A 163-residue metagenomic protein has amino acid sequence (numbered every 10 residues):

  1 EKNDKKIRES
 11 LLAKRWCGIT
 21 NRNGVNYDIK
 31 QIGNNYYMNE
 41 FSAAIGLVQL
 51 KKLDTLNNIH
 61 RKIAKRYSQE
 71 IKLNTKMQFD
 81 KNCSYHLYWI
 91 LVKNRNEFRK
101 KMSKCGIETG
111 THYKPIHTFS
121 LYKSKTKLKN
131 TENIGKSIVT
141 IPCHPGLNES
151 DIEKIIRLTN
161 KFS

Functional and structural regions predicted by a protein language model:
N3-S163: PLP-dependent aminotransferase class I/II
